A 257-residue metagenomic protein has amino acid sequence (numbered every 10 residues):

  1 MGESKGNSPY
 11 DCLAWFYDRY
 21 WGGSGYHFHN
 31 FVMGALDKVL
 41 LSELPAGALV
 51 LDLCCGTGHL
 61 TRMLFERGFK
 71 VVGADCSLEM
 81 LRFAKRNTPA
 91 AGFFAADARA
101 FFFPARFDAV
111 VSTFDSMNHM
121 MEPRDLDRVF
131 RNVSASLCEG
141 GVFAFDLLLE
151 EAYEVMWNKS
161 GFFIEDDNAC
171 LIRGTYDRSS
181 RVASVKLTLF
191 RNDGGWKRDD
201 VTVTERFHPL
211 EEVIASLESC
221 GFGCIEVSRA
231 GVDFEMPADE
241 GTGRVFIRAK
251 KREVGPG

Functional and structural regions predicted by a protein language model:
M1-P45: Conserved class I S-adenosyl-L-methionine
G47-L49: Nucleotide donor/acceptor-binding cores
L51, G58-A100: Class I SAM-dependent methyltransferase SAM/SAH-binding core
R99-A109: A short acidic, Gly/Pro-enriched loop at the edge of an enzyme's catalytic core that lines a small-molecule cofactor
D108-R124: A short SAM/SAH-binding and catalytic strip from SAM-dependent methyltransferases
D127-E139: A short glycine-rich, Lys/Arg-flanked "PGG" loop and its adjoining helix->strand segment in the class I
A144-A215: SAM-dependent methyltransferase
H208-G257: C-terminal lobe and adjacent flexible extensions of AdoMet/dcAdoMet transferase-like proteins
